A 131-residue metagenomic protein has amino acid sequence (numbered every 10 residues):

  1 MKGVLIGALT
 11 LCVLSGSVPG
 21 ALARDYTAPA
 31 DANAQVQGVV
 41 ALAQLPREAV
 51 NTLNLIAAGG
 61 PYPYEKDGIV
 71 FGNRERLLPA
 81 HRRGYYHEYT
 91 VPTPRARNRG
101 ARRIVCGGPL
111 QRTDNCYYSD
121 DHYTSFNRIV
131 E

Functional and structural regions predicted by a protein language model:
M1-V4: Positively charged n-region of N-terminal signal peptides that target proteins for export
I6-S17: Bacterial N-terminal signal peptides
C12, P29-A32, R97, Y123: Aromatic-enriched hydrophobic runs in primary sequence
C12-V13, N33, Y86-V91: Phosphate-binding glycine-rich loops and adjacent basic patches that engage nucleotide phosphates, nucleic-acid
V18-A23: Sec/Tat signal peptide C-region and signal peptidase I cleavage site
R24-P79: N-terminal secretory signal peptides
G60-E131: Functional cores of ribonucleases/endoribonucleases
